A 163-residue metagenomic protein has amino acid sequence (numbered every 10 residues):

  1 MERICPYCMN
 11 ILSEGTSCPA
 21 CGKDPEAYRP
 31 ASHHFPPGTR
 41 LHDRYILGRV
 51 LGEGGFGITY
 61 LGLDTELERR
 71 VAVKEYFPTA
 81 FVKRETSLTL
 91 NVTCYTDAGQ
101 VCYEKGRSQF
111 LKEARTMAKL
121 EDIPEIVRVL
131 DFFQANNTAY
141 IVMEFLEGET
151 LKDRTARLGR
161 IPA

Functional and structural regions predicted by a protein language model:
Y28-L47: A short, low-complexity linker immediately N-terminal to eukaryotic Hanks-type protein kinase catalytic domains
L47-G54, T59: Protein kinase glycine-rich loop
G52, K112, E121-E125: Flexible N-lobe loop architecture of eukaryotic-like protein kinase catalytic domains
L63-V71, F77-V82: Conserved N-lobe loop of protein kinases adjacent to the ATP-binding glycine-rich P-loop
K83-L120: AlphaC helix of the eukaryotic protein kinase fold
D131-F132: Activation-segment/catalytic-loop signature of the eukaryotic protein kinase fold
N136-T150, R154: Conserved short submotifs of the Hanks-type protein kinase catalytic core that shape the nucleotide-binding pocket
A156-A163: Activation segment of protein kinase catalytic domains, centered on the conserved DFG
